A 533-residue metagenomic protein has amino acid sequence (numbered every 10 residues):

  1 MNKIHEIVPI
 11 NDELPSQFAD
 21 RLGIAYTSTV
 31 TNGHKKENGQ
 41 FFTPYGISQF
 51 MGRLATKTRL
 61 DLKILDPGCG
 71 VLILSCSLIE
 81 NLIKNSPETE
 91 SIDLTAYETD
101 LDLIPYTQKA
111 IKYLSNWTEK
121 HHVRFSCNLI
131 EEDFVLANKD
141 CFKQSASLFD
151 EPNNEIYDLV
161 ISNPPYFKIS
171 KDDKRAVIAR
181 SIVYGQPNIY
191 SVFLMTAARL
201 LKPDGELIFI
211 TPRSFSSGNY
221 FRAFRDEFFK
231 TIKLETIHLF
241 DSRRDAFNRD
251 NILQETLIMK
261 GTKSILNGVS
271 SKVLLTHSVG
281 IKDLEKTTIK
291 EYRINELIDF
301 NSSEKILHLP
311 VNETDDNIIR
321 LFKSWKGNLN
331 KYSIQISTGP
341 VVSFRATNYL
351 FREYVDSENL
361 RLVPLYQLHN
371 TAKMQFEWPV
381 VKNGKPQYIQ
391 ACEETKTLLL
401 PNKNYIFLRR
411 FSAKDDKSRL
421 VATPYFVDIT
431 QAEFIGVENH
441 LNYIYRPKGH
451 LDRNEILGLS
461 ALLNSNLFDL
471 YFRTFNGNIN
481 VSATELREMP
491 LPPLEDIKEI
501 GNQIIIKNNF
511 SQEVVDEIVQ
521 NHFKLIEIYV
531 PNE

Functional and structural regions predicted by a protein language model:
M1-E90, T95-L114, N138, P164 (+3 more regions): Class I S-adenosyl-L-methionine
K36-E37, T43-F50, C69-S75, S91 (+3 more regions): Signature of N6-adenine DNA methyltransferases within the class I
R59-L60, N85-S91, E119-F125, P152-E155 (+1 more regions): Short helix-terminating capping/connector loops at secondary-structure junctions
L62, D158, Y405: Conserved acidic residues
L65, T95-Y97, I130, I208 (+2 more regions): Hydrophobic/aromatic beta-strand patches that form the interior of the parallel beta-sheet core in alpha/beta enzyme
P87-T89, N251, I435-G436, V481: Short, flexible turn/loop "capping" segments at secondary-structure junctions
I111-S147: S-adenosyl-L-methionine
N317-N509, I518, I528: Polybasic, glycine- and aromatic-enriched phosphate-binding surface used to engage nucleic acids
